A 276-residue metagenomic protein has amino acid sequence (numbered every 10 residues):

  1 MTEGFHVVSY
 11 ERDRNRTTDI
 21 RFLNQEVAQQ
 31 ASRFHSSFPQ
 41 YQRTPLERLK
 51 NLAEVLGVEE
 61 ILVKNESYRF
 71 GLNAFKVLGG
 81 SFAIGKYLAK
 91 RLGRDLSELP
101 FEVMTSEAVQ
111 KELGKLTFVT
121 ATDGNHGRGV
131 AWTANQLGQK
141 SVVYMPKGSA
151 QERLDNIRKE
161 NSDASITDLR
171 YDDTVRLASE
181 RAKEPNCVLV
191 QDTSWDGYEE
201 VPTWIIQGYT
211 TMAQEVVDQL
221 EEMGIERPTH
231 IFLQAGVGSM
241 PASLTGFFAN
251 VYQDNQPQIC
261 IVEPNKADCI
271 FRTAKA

Functional and structural regions predicted by a protein language model:
M1-A276: PLP-dependent amino-acid enzyme catalytic core
